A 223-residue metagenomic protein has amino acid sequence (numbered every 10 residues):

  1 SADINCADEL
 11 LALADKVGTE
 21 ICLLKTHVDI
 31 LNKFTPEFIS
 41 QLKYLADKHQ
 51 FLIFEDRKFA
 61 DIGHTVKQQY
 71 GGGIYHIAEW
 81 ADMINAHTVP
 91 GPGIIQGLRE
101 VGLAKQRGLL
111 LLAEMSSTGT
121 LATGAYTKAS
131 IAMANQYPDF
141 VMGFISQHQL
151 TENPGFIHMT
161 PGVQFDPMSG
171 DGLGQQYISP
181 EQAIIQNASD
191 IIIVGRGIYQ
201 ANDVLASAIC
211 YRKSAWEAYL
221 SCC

Functional and structural regions predicted by a protein language model:
S1, I145, M159-T160, I191-G195: Conserved active-site loop/cleft motifs that coordinate metal ions or position small ligands
S1-F54, D61-I62, L121-M142, T151-N153 (+5 more regions): Conserved N-terminal beta1-alpha1 strand-loop-helix module at the mouth
R57, V163, G197: Active-site metal-binding loops of divalent metal-dependent hydrolases
A60-M159, F165-S169: Conserved anion-binding
E79-P90, Q176-S207: Glycine-rich phosphate-binding active-site loops on the catalytic face of alpha/beta enzymes
